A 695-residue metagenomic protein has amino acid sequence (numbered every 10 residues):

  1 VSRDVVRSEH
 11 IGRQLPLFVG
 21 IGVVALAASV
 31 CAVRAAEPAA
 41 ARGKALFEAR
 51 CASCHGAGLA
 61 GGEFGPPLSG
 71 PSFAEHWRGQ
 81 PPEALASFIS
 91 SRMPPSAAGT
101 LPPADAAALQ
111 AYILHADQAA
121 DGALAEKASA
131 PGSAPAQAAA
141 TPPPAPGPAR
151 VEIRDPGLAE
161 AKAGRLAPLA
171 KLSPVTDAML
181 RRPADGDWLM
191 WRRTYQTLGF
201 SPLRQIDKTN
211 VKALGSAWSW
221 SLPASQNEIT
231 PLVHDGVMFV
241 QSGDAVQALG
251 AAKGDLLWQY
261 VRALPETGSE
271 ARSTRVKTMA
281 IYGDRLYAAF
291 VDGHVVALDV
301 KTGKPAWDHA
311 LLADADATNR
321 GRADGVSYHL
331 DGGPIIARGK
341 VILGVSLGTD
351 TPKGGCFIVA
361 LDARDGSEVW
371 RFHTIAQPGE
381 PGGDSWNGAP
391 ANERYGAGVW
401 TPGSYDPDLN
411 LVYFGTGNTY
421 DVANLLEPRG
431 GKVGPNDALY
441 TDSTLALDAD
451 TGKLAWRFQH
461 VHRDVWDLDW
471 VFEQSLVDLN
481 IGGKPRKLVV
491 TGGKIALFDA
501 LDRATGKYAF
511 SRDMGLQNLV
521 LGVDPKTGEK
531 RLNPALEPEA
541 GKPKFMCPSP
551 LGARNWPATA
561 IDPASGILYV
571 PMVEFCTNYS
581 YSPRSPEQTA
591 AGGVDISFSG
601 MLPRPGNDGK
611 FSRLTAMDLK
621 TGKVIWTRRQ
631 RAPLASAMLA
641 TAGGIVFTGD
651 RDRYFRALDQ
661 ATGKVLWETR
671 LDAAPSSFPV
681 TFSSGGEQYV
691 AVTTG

Functional and structural regions predicted by a protein language model:
C31-L46, A97, V175: Electrostatic cytochrome c docking/interface patches
P38-G61, D105: Sequence/structural segment immediately N-terminal to covalent heme-attachment motifs in c-type and related
K44, A57-S90, P94: Gly/Gly-Pro-rich "capping" loops immediately C-terminal to redox-active cysteine motifs in periplasmic/lumenal
E48, S96-Y195: Flexible coil segments in periplasmic/lumen-exposed cytochrome c-class electron-transfer proteins
W188-R192, A224-A245, E270-V295, G325-I358 (+10 more regions): Repeat-blade elements of multi-bladed beta-propeller folds
S219-L232, Q259-A280, D308-G333, H373-P402 (+8 more regions): Extracytoplasmic beta-rich repeat domains
A251-K253, V300-T302, A363-D365, A449-T451 (+3 more regions): Short loop/turn segments that connect beta-strands within beta-propeller blades
L298, G355-S367, K432-V433, D437-T451 (+1 more regions): Beta-propeller blade signature
